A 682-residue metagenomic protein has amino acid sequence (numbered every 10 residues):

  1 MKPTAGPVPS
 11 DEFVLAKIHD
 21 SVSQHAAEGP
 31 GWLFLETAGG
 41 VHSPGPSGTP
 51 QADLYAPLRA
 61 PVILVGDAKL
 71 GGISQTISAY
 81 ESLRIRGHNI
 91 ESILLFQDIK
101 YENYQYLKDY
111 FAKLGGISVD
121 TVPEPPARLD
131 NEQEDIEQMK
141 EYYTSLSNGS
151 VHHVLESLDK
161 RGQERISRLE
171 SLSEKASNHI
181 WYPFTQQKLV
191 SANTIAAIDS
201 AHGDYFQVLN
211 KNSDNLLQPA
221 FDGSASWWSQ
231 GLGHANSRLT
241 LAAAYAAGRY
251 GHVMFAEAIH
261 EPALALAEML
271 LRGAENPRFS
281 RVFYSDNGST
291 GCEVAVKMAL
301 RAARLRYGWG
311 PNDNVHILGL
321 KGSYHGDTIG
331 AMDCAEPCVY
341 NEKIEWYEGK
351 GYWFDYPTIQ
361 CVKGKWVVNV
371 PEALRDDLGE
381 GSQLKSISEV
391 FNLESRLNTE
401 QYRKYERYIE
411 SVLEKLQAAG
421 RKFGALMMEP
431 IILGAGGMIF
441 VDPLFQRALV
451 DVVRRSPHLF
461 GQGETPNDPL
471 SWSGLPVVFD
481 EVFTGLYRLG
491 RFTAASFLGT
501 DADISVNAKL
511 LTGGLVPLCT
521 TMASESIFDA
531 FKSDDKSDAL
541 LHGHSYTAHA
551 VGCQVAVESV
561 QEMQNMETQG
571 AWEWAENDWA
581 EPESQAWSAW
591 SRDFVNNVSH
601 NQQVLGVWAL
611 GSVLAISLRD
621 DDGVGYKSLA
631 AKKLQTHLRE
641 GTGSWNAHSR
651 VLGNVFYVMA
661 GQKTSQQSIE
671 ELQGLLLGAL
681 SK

Functional and structural regions predicted by a protein language model:
K2-G45, E380, Y402, E406: Phosphate-binding/switch loop-helix module in NTP-utilizing enzymes
V14-G29, G48-D53, M269-L270, S411-K415: Short, charged beta->alpha transition segments
K17, S21, Q51-L54, A79 (+7 more regions): A general structural detector for well-ordered alpha-helical segments in enzyme core domains, enriched
H25-G31, L58, L416-R421, G499: Glycine-rich phosphate-binding loop signature in dinucleotide/nucleotide-binding domains
L33, V62, I90, S118 (+3 more regions): Hydrophobic beta-strand scaffold residues
T37-G116: Conserved catalytic-core segment of NTP-binding enzymes
E81-S167: C-terminal lobe/tail of nucleotide-utilizing enzymes
G162-K682: Conserved N-terminal phosphate-binding loop of PLP-dependent enzymes in the Aspartate aminotransferase
